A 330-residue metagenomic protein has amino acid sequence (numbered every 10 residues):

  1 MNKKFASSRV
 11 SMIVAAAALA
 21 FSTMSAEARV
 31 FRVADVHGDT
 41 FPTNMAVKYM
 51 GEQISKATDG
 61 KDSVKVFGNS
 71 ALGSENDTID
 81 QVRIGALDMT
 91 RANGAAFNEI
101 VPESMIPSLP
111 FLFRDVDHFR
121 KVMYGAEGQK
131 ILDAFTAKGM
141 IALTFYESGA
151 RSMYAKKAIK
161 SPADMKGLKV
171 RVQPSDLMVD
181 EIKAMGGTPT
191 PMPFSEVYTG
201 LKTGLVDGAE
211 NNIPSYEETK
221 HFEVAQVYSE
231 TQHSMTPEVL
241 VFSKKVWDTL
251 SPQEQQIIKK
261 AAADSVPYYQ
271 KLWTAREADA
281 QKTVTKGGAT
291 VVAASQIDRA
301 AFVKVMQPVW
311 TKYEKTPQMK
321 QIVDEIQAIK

Functional and structural regions predicted by a protein language model:
N2-I13: Bacterial N-terminal signal peptides that target proteins for export
V14-A17, A28-H118, A126-K330: N-terminal secretory/targeting leader peptides
S22-S25: N-terminal signal peptide c-region/cleavage motif recognized by signal peptidases
